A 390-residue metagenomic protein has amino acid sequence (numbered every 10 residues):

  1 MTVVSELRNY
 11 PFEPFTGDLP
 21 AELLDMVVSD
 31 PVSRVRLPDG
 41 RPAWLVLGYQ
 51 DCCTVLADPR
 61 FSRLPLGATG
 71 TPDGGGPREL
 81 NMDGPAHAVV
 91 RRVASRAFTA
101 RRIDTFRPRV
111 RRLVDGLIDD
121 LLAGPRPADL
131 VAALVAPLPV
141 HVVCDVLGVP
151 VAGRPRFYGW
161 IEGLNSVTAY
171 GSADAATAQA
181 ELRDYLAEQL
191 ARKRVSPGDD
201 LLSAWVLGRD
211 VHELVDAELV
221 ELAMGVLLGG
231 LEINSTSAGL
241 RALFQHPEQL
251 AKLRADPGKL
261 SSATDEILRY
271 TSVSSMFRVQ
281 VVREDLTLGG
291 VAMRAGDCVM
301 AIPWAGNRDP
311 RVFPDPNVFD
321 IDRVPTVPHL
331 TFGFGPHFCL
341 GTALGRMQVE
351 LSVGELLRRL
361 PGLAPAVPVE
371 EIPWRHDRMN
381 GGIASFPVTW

Functional and structural regions predicted by a protein language model:
M1-W390: Cytochrome P450
